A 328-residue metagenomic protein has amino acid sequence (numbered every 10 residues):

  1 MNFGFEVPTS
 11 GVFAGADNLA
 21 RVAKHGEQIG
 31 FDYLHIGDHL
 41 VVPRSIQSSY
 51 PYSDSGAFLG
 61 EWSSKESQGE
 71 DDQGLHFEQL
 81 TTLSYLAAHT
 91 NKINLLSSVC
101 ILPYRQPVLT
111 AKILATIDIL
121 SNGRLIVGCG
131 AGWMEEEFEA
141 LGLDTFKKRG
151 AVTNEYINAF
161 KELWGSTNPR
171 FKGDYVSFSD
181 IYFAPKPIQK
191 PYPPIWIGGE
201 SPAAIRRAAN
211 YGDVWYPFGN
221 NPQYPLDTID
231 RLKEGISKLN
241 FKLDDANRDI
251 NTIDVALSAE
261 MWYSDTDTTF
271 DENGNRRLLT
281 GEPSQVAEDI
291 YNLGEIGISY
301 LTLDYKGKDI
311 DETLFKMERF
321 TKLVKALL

Functional and structural regions predicted by a protein language model:
M1-L328: Active-site-adjacent structural elements that line small-molecule/cofactor binding pockets in enzymes
